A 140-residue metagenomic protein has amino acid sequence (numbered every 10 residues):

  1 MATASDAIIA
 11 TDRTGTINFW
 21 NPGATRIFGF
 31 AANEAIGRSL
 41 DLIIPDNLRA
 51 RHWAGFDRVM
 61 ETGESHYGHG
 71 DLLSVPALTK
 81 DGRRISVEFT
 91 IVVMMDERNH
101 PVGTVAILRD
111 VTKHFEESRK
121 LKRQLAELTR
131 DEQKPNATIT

Functional and structural regions predicted by a protein language model:
M1-R13, F19, T25, H69 (+2 more regions): Sensory modules in modular signal-transduction proteins
G23, A32, D41-V87, M95 (+1 more regions): PAS/LOV-family and closely related PAS-like sensory domains
F89-I91, L108: Sensory-domain boundary capping and coupling elements
H100-D110: PAS-family sensory domains
F115-N136: Sensory-domain boundary/capping and coupling elements
